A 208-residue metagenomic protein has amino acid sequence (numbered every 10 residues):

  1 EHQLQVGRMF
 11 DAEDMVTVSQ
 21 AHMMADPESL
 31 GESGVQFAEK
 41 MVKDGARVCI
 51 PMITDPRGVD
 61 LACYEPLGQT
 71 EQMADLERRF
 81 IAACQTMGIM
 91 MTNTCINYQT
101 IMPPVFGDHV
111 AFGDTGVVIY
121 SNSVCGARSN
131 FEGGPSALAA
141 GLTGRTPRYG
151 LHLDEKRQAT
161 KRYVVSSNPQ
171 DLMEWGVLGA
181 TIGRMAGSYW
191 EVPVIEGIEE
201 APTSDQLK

Functional and structural regions predicted by a protein language model:
E1-K208: Non-transmembrane, aqueous-exposed alpha-helical and coiled segments at domain scale
